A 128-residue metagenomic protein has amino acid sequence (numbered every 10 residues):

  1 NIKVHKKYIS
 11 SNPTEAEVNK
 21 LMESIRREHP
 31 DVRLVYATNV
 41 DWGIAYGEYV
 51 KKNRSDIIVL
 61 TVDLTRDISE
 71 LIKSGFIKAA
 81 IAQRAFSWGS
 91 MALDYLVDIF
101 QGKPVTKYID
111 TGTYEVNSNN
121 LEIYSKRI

Functional and structural regions predicted by a protein language model:
N1-E15: Short beta-strand elements in bilobed, periplasmic/extracellular small-molecule ligand-binding domains
N1-V4, D31, D56, F76-I77: A generic structural signal for alpha->beta connector loops
H5, Y36, I58-L60, K78 (+1 more regions): Structural detector of well-ordered beta-strand residues that form the stable sheet scaffold of enzyme domains
K7-S10, I81, I109-T111: Hydrophobic residues at beta-strand termini and immediately following loops that shape nucleotide-binding pockets
S11-L71: Hydrophobic alpha-helical
E28, G75, I99-K103: Generic structural signal for alpha-helix termini and adjacent loop/cap motifs
S74-F86: Short beta-strand elements at the ligand-binding edges of bilobed clamshell
R84-I128: Hinge/cleft segment of the Venus flytrap/periplasmic-binding protein
